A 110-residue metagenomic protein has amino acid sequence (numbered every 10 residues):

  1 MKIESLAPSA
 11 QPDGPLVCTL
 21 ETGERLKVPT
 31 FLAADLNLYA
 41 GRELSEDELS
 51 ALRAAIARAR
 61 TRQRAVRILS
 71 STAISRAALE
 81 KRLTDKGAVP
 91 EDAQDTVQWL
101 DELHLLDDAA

Functional and structural regions predicted by a protein language model:
M1-A110: An alpha-helical, amphipathic repeat domain used for nucleic-acid recognition, typified by the mTERF helical solenoid
